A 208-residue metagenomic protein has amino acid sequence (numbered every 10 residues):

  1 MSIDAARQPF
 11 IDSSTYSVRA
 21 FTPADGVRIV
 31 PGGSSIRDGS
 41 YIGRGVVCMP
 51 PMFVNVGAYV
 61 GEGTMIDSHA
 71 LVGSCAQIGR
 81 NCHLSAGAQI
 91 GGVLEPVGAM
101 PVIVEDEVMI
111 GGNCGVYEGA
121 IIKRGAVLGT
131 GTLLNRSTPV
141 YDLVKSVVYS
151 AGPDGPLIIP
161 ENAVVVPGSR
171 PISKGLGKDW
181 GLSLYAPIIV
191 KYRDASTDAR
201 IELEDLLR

Functional and structural regions predicted by a protein language model:
M1-V27, L157, E161-A163, P167-R208: Terminal amphipathic alpha-helical/low-complexity segments used for targeting or macromolecular assembly
R28-G177, I189: Structural signal for interior beta-strand "rungs" in well-ordered beta-sheet cores of soluble enzyme domains
